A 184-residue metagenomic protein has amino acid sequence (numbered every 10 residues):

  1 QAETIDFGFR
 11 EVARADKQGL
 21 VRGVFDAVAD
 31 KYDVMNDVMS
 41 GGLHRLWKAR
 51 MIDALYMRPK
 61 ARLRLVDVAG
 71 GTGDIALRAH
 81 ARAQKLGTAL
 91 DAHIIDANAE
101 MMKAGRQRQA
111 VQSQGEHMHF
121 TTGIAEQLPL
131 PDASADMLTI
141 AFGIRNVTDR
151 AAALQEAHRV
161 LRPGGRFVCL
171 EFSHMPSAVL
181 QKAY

Functional and structural regions predicted by a protein language model:
Q1-G23: N-terminal auxiliary segments of SAM/dcSAM-dependent transferases
K31, V38-L63, R78: Conserved alpha-helix/loop element of class I SAM-dependent methyltransferases that forms part of the SAM/SAH-binding
L63-Q127: Class I SAM-dependent methyltransferase SAM/SAH-binding core
D96-A97, D149, F172: Short beta->alpha hinge that forms the Motif I/post-I loop of the SAM-binding pocket
E126-M137: A short acidic, Gly/Pro-enriched loop at the edge of an enzyme's catalytic core that lines a small-molecule cofactor
D136-R150: A short SAM/SAH-binding and catalytic strip from SAM-dependent methyltransferases
A151-P163: A short glycine-rich, Lys/Arg-flanked "PGG" loop and its adjoining helix->strand segment in the class I
R166-Y184: Conserved class I S-adenosyl-L-methionine
